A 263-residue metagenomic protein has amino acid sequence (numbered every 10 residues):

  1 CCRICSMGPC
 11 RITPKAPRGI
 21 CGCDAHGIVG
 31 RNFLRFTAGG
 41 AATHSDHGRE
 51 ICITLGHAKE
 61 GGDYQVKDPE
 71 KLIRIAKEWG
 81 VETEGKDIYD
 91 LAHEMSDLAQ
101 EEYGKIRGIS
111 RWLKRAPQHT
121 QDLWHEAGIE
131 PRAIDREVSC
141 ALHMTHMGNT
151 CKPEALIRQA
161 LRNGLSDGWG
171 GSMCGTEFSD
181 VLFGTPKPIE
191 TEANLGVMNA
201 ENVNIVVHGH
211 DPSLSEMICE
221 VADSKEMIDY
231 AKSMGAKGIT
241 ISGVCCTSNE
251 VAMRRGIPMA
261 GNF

Functional and structural regions predicted by a protein language model:
C1-F263: Metallocofactor- and cofactor-centric catalytic cores in central/energy metabolism, strongly enriched
